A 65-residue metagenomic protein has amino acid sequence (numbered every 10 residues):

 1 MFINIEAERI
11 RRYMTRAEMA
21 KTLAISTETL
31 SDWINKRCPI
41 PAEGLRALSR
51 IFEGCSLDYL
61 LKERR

Functional and structural regions predicted by a protein language model:
M1-Y13, E18, T22, D58: A short, Lys/Arg-rich alpha-helix, primarily the initiator
E6, S31-D32, R46, L61: Key DNA-contacting residues within the recognition helix of helix-turn-helix
R9-R11, P39, I51: Short amphipathic helical patch at the helix-1/turn junction of helix-turn-helix
I25-I40, K62: Recognition helix of helix-turn-helix/homeodomain-like DNA-binding domains that insert into the DNA major groove
E43-Y59: DNA major-groove recognition helix of helix-turn-helix/homeodomain DNA-binding modules
Y59-R65: Short amphipathic recognition helices of helix-turn-helix/homeodomain-type DNA-binding modules
